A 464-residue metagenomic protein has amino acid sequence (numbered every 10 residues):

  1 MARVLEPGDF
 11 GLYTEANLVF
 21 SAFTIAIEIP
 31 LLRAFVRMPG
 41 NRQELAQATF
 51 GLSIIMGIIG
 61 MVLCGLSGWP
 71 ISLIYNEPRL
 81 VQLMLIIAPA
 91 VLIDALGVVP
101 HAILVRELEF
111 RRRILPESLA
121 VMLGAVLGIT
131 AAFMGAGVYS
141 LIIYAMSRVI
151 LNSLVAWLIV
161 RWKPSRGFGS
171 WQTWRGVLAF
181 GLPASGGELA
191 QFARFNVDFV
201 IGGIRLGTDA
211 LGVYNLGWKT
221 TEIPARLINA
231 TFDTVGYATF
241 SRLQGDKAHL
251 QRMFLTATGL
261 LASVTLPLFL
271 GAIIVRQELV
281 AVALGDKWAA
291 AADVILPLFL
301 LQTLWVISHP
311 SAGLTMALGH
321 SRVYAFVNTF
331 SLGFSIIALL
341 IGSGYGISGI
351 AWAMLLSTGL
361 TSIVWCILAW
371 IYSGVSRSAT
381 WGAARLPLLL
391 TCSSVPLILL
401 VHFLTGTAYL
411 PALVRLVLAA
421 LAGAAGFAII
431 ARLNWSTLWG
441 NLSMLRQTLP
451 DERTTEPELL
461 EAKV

Functional and structural regions predicted by a protein language model:
P7-I27, A90, D198-V200, A210-N229 (+2 more regions): Alpha-helical transmembrane segments of polytopic membrane transporters and translocases
L12, A16, S21, I25-W69 (+7 more regions): Membrane-water interface segments that mark the loop-to-transmembrane alpha-helix transition
F20-T24, S53-N196, L400: Hydrophobic transmembrane helix module of multi-pass membrane transport proteins
A26-Q43, A102-R106, G217, T221-T265 (+1 more regions): Helix-loop junctions and terminal segments of transmembrane helices in multi-pass membrane transport/translocation
A34-Q43, I93-P116, F133-M134, Y139 (+3 more regions): Membrane-interface junctions at transmembrane-helix termini in multi-pass inner-membrane proteins
G51-N76, Q82, V126, T130 (+4 more regions): Alpha-helical transmembrane segments of multi-pass membrane transport and lipid-handling proteins
R111, L115, L154-F199, I204 (+4 more regions): Interhelical loop/hinge segments that connect adjacent transmembrane helices in multipass membrane
W370, R377, L399-V464: Membrane-proximal transmembrane or re-entrant/amphipathic helices at the cytosolic face
